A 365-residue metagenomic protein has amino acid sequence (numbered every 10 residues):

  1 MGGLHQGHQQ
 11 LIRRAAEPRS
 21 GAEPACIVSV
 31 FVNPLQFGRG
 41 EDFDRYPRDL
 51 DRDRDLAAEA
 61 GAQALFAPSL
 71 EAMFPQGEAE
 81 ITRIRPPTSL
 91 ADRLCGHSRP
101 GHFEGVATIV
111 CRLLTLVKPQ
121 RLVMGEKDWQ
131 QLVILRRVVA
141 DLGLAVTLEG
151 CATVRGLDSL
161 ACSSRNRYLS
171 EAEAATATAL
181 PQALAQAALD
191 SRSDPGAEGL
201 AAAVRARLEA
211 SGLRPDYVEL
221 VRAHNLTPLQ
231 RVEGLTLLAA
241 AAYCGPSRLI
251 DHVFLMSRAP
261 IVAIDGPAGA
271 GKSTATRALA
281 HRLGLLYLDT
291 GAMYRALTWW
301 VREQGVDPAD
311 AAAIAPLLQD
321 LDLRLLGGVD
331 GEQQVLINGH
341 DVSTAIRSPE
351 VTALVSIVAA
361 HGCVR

Functional and structural regions predicted by a protein language model:
M1-N225, V253, G339: Nucleotidyltransferase catalytic core that binds NTPs
L11, A275, L279: Hydrophobic positions on the alpha1 helix immediately C-terminal to the Walker A/P-loop
V232-L235, C244-I261: Extreme N-terminal, non-catalytic leader segments that precede Walker-type/kinase nucleotide-binding cores
I264: Hydrophobic anchor at the beta1->P-loop junction of P-loop NTPases
G269: Walker A (P-loop) phosphate-binding loop of P-loop NTPases
K272: Conserved lysine of the Walker
A280-T290, E303-D307: Post-Walker A helix-loop "phosphate-sensing" segment adjacent to the P-loop in P-loop NTPases
M293-R365: ATP-dependent small-molecule kinase phosphotransfer cores that center on conserved nucleotide phosphate-binding segments
